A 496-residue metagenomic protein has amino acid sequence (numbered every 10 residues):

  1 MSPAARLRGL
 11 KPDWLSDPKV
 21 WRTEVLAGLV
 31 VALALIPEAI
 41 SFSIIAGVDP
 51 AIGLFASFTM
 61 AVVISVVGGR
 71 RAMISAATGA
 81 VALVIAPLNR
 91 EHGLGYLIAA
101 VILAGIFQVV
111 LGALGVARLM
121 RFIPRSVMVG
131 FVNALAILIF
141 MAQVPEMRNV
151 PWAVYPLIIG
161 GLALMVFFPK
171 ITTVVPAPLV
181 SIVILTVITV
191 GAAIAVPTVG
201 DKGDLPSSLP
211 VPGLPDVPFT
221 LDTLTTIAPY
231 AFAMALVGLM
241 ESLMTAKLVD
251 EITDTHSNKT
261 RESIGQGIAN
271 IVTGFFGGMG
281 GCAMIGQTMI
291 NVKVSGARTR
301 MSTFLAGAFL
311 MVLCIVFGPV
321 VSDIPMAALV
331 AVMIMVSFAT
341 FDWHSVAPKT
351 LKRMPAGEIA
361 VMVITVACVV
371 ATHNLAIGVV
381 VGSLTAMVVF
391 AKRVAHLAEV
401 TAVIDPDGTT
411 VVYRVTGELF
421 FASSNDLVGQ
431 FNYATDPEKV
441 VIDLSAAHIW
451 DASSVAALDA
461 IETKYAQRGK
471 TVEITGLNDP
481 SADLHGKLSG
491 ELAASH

Functional and structural regions predicted by a protein language model:
M1-L29, I85-T253, F309-M311, P319-G378: Core transmembrane helix bundle of multi-pass membrane transport proteins
R8, D17-R22, L26-L29, A34-R71 (+1 more regions): Membrane-embedded helical hairpins/re-entrant loop segments and their flanking transmembrane helices within multi-pass
E38, F55-I64, T78-N89, A306 (+1 more regions): Hydrophobic alpha-helical segments within and immediately flanking transmembrane helices of multi-pass membrane proteins
A76-A80, V84, G93-V116, M120 (+1 more regions): Helix-loop-helix junctions within the multi-pass membrane cores of secondary transporters/permeases
T226, Y230, M234, K247 (+15 more regions): Feature representing long, continuous alpha-helical segments
T340-E491, H496: The feature marks cytosolic C-terminal regulatory regions of anion transporters and related permeases
